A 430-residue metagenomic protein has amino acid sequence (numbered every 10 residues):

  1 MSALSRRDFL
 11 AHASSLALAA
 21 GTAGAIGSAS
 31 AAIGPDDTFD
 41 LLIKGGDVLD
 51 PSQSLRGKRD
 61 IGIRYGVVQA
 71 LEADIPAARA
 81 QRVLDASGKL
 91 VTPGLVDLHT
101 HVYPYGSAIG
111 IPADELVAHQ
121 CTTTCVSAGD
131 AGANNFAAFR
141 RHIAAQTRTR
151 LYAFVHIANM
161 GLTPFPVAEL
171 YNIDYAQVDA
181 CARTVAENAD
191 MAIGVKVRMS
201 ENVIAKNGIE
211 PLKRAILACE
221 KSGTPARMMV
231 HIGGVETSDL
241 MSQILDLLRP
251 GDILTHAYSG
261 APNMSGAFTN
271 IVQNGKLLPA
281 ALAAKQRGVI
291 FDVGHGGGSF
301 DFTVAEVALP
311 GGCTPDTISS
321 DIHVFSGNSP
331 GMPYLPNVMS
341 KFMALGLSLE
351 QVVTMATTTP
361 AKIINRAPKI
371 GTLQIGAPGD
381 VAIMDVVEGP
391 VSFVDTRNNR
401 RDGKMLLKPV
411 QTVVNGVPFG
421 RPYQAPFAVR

Functional and structural regions predicted by a protein language model:
M1-A17: N-terminal secretory signal peptides and thylakoid transit peptides that target proteins across membranes
T22, I26-L42, D47-T92: Histidine-rich, glycine-flanked metal-binding segment
G46, P378-V429: C-terminal cap of metal-dependent C-N hydrolases
A77-A78, D85-Q146: Metal-associated gating/positioning segment near the N- to mid-region
H101-Y103, D130-A131, H156-M160, V197-N202 (+4 more regions): Active-site beta-loop-alpha junctions enriched in small/polar residues
Q120-V126, D130-A131, Q146-I173, K196-V203: Metal-cofactor-binding active-site regions of metalloenzymes
A176-F291, S299-D316: Histidine/acidic residue-rich metal-binding segments in metalloenzymes
T303-V386: His/Asp/Glu-enriched, well-ordered alpha-helical/loop segment that forms or immediately abuts the divalent-metal
